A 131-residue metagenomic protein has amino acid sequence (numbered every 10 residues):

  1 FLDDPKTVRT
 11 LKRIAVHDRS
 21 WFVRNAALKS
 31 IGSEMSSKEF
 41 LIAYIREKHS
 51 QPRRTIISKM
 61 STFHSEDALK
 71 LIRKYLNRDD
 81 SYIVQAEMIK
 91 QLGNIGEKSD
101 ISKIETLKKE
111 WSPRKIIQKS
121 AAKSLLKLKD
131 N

Functional and structural regions predicted by a protein language model:
F1-D4, R9, R13-V16, F22-E34 (+5 more regions): Structural detector for internal amphipathic alpha-helices that build alpha-solenoid repeat scaffolds
V8, S37-K38, L69, I101: Core helices of alpha-solenoid repeat scaffolds
E105-S112: TPR/TPR-like (Sel1-like) alpha-helical repeat modules
